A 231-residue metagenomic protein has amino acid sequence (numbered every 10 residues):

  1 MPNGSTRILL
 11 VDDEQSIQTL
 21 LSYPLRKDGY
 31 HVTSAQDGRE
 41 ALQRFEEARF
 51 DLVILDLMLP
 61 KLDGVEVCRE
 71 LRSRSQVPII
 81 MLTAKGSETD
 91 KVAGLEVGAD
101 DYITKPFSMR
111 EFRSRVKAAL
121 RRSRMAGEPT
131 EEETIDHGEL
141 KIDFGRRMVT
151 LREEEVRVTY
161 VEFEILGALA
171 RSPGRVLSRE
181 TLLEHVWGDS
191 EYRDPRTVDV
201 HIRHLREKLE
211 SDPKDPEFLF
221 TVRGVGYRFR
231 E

Functional and structural regions predicted by a protein language model:
G4-R7, A118-V176, E180: Short, Lys/Arg-enriched segments at the junction into DNA-binding effector domains of transcriptional regulators
S5, R49-D51, R74-I79, Y192: His-Asp phosphorelay/catalytic-motif detector in bacterial-type signaling
D12, Q36, L59: Conserved acidic carboxylate
T19-K27: Charged docking surfaces used in two-component/phosphorelay signaling
G29-D37, R44: Short hydrophobic/Thr-rich beta-strand motif most characteristic of the beta2 strand and flanking loop of CheY-like
A48-I54, L59: Active-site beta3 strand of CheY-like receiver
D63, R69, S73, P78-D136: Basic, amphipathic DNA-recognition helix from helix-turn-helix-like DNA-binding domains
M148-F218, V222-V225: Positively charged, aromatic-enriched patches within helix-turn-helix-type DNA-binding elements, predominantly
